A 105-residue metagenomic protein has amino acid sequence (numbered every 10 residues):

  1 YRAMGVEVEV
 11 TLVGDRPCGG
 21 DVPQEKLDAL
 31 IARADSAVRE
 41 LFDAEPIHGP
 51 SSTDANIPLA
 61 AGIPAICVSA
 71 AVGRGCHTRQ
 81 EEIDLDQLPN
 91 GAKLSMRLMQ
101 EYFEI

Functional and structural regions predicted by a protein language model:
Y1-I105: Metal-dependent amide/peptide-bond hydrolase catalytic core, centered on the "pita-bread" metallohydrolase fold
